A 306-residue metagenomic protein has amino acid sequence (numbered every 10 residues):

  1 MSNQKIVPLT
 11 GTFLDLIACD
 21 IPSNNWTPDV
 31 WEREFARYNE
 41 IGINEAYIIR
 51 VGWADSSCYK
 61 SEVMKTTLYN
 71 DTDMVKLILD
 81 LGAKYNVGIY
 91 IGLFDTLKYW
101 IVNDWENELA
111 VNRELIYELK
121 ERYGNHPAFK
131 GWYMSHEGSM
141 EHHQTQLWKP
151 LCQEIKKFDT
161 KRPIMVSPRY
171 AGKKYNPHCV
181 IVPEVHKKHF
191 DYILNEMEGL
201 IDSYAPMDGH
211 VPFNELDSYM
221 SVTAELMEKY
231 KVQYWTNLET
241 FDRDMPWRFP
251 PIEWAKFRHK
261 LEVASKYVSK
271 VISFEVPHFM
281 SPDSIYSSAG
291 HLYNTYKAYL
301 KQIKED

Functional and structural regions predicted by a protein language model:
M1-G52, H278: Boundary/entry segment of secreted carbohydrate-active catalytic domains
N3-T10, G42-N44, A83-I89, N125-K130 (+4 more regions): Short, well-ordered coil/turn segments that N-cap beta-strands
F13, G88-A110, Y133-S139, L151-H186 (+3 more regions): Aromatic-lined carbohydrate-recognition surfaces of secreted/lumenal glycan-active proteins
I21-W26, S56-Y69, W100-N107, Y175-H186 (+2 more regions): Short, flexible/disordered intra-domain loops and linkers
P28-L97, Q144-M165, N214-K229: Aromatic-lined substrate-binding rim segments of carbohydrate-active enzymes
E34-R37, Y69-Y85, D104-G131, L147 (+3 more regions): An active-site-proximal structural segment forming one wall of the substrate-binding cleft that immediately precedes
E45-Y47, I201, A205-F213, K231-D306: Substrate-binding cleft of secreted/luminal carbohydrate-active enzymes
Y99-F129, M134-R162, V166-P168, P177-V180 (+3 more regions): Active-site cleft segment of glycoside hydrolase catalytic domains centered on the general acid/base Glu
